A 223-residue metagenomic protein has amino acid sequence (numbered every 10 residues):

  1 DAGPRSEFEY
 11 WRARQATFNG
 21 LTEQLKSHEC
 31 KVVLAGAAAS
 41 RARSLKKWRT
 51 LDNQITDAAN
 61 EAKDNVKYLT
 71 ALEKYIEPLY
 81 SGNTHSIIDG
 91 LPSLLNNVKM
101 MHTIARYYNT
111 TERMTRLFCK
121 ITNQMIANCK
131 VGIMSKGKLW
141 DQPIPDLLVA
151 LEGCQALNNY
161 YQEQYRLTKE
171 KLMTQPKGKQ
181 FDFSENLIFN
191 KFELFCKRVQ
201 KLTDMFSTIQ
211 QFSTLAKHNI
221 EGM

Functional and structural regions predicted by a protein language model:
D1-M223: Extended, acidic/polar low-complexity N-terminal regions with helical/coil propensity
